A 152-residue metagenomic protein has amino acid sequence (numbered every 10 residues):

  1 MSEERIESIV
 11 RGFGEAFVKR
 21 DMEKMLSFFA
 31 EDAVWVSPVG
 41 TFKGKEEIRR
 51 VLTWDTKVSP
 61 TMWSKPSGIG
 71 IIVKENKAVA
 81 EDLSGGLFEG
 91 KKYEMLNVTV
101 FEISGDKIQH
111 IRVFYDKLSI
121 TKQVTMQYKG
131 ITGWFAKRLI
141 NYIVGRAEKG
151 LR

Functional and structural regions predicted by a protein language model:
M1-S27, E31, I131-R152: Short, low-complexity N-terminal intrinsically disordered segments enriched in polar/charged residues
E3, K45, I120: Short glycine-/acidic-enriched loop or helix-start segments at secondary-structure transitions that form or flank
I6, V10, K45-I48, E94: A structural signal for well-ordered alpha-helical scaffolds and beta->alpha junctions
F13, M25-L26, A33, G44 (+5 more regions): Hydrophobic pocket/interface hotspot
M22-K24, E31-N76: A solvent-exposed, acidic/Ser-Thr-rich amphipathic alpha-helical stretch
T53-R152: A beta-strand edge to alpha-helix "cap/lid" segment located at domain peripheries
